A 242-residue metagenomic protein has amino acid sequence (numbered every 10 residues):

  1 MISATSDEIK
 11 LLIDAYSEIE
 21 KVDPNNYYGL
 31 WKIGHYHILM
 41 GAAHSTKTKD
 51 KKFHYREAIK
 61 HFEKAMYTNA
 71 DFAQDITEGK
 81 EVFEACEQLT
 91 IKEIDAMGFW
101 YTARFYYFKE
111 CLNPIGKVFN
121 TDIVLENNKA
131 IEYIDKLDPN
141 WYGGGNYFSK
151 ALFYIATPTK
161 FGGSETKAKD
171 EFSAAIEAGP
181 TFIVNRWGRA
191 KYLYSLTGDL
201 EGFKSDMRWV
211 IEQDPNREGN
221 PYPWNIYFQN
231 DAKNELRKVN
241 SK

Functional and structural regions predicted by a protein language model:
M1, P24-A43, A70-E78, E87-N113 (+3 more regions): Amphipathic alpha-helical repeat scaffolds of TPR domains
I2-S17, K51-G79, F119-K129, F161-K169 (+1 more regions): Helix-turn-helix repeat elements of alpha-solenoid scaffolds
S6-D7, A43-K52, E110, K117-D122 (+3 more regions): Short coil/turn and helix-start
E18-I19, A65, I134, A174-A175 (+1 more regions): Canonical positions in the second alpha-helix
A151-S173: A mid-sequence, solvent-exposed acidic-amphipathic segment
G162-G163, G198, S205-K242: Terminal, low-structured helical/coil segments at or just beyond the last alpha-helical repeat
T166-I211: Glycine/small-residue-rich hydrophobic helix-like segments
